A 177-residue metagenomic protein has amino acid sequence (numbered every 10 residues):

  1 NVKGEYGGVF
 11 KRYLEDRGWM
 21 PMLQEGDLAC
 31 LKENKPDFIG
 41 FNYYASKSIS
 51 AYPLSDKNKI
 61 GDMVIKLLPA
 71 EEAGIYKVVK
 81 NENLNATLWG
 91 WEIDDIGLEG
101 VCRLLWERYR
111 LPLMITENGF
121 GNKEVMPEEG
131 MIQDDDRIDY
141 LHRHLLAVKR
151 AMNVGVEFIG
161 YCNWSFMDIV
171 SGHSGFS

Functional and structural regions predicted by a protein language model:
N1-S177: Active-site region of glycoside hydrolase catalytic domains
